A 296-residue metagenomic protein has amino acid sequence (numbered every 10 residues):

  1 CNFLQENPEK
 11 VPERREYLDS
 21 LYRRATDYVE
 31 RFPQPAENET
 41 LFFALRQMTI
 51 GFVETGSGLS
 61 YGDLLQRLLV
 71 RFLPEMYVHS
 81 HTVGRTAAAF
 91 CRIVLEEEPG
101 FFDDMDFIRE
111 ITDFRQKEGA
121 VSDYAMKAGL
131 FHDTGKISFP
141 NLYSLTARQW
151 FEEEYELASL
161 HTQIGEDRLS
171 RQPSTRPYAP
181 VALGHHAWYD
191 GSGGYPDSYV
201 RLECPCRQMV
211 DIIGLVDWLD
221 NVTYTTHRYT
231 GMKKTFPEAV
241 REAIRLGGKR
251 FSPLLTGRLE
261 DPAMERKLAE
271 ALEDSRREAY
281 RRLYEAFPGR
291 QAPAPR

Functional and structural regions predicted by a protein language model:
C1-E6, T40-A44: Amphipathic alpha-helical repeat scaffolds of TPR domains
F3-L18, F32: Short coil/turn connectors between adjacent alpha-helices in alpha-solenoid helical repeat scaffolds
L18-D27: TPR/TPR-like (Sel1-like) alpha-helical repeat modules
D27-L157: Acidic/His-rich, divalent-metal-binding segments that scaffold phosphate/diphosphate chemistry
V83-C91, L157-S170, T235-F251: An active-site-proximal "capping" alpha-helix that borders the catalytic cofactor pocket
D106-G129, L169-G214, Y229-M232, E242-R296: Histidine/acidic-rich helix-loop-helix segments that form or flank divalent-metal centers in metalloenzyme catalytic
D133-A147, H186-G191, D220, T225-T226: Acidic, Mg2+-coordinating active-site segments of isoprenoid diphosphate-utilizing enzymes
A147-W150, H227-F236: Short, charged, surface-exposed loops that flank catalytic or proteolytic processing sites
